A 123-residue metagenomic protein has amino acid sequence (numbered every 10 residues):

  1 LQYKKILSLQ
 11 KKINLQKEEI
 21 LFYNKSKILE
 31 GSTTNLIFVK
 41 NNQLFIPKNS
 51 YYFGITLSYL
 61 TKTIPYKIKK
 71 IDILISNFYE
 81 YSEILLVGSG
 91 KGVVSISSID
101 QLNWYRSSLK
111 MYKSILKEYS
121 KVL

Functional and structural regions predicted by a protein language model:
L1-L123: Helix-start/capping segments and mature chain N-termini
